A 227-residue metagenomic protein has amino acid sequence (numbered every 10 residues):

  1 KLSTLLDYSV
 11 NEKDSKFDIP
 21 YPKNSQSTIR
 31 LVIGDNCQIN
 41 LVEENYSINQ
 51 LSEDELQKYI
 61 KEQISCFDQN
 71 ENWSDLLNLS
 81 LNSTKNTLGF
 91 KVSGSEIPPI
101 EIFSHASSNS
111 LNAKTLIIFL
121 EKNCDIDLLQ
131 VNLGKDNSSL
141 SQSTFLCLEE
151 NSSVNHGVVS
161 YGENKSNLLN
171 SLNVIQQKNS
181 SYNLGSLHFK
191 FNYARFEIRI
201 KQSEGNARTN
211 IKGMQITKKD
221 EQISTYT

Functional and structural regions predicted by a protein language model:
K1-S83: Long, low-complexity, mixed-charge
Y59, C66-T227: Conserved beta-strand/loop scaffold segments within soluble protein domains that form the structured core and edges
